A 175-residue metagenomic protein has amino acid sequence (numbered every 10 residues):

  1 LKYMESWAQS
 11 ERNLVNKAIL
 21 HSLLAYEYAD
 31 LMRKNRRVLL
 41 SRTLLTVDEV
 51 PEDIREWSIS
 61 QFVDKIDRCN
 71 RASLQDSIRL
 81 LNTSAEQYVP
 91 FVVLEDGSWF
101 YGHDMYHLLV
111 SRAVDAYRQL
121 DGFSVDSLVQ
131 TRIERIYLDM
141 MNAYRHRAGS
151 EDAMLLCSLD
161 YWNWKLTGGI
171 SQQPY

Functional and structural regions predicted by a protein language model:
L1-Y175: Extracytoplasmic/secretory-pathway proteins
